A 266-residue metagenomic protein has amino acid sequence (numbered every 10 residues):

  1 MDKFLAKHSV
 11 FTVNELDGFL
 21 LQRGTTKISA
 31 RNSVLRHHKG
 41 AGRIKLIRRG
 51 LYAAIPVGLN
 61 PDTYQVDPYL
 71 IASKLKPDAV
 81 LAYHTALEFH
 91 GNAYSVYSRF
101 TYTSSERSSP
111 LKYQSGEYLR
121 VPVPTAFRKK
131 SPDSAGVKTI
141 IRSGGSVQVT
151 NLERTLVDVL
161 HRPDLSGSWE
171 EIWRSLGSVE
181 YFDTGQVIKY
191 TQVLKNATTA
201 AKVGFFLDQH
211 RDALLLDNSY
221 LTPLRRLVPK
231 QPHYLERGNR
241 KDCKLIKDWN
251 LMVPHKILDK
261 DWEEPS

Functional and structural regions predicted by a protein language model:
M1-D78, E180-K195, L207-D208: Short beta-edge/loop segments at beta->alpha junctions of small alpha/beta modules that act as binding/recognition
L21-G24, G91, H161-D164: Hydrophobic/aromatic-lined pockets within catalytic cores
R48, P56, S104, P122 (+2 more regions): Pocket-edge structural micro-motifs
R48-L51, S98-T101, W169-I172: Short coil/turn segments at secondary-structure boundaries
P68-L75, H84-N92, L227-P229, L258-K260 (+1 more regions): Positively charged, aromatic-accented nucleic-acid-binding surfaces
A82-S134: Exposed, interaction-prone assembly regions rather than primary DNA-binding/catalytic cores
G136-S266: Hydrophobic alpha-helical interaction segments
